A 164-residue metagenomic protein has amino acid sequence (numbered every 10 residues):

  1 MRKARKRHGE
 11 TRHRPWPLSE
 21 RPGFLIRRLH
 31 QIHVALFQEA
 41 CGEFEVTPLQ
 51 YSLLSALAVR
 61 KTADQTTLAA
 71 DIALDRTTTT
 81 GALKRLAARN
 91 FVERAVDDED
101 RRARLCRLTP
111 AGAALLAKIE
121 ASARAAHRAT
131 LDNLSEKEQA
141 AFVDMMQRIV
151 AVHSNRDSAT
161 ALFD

Functional and structural regions predicted by a protein language model:
M1-F44, T160-D164: N-terminal leader segment of winged-helix/HTH proteins
K3-K6, V34, T62, K84-A151: Charged, amphipathic alpha-helical coiled-coil/dimerization segments
L25, I32, S52-S55, A114 (+1 more regions): Pre-recognition alpha-helix immediately N-terminal to the DNA-recognition helix within helix-turn-helix or winged-helix
R27-H30, S55-V59, E120, Q147: Short, locally clustered residues in the helix-turn-helix/winged-helix DNA-binding domain
G42, A70, A87-A88: Alpha-helical residues within the helix-turn-helix
